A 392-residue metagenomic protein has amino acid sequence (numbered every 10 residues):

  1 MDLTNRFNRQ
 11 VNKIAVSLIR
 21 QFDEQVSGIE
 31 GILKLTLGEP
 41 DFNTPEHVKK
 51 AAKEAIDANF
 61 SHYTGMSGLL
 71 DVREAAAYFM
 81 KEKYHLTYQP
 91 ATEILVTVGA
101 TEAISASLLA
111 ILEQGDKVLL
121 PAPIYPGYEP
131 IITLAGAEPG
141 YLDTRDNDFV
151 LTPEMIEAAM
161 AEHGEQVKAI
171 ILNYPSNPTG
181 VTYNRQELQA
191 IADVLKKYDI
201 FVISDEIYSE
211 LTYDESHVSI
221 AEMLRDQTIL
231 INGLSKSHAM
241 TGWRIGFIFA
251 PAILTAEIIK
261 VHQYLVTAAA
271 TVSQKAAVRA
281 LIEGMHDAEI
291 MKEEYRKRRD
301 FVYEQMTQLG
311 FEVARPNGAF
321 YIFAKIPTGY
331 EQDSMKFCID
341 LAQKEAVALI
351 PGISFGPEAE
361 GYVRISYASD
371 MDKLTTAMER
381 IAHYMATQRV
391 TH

Functional and structural regions predicted by a protein language model:
M1-F7, N12-A15, Q25-I29, L33 (+2 more regions): PLP-dependent class I/II
L33-T36, H62-G65: Short N-terminal amphipathic alpha-helices
K53, A77-K81, V278: Amphipathic, well-packed alpha-helical segments that form the structural scaffold of globular domains
E54-N59: N-terminal alpha-helical segment of soluble enzymes
T64-V98: Conserved N-terminal alpha-helix of the aminotransferase class I/II PLP-enzyme fold
